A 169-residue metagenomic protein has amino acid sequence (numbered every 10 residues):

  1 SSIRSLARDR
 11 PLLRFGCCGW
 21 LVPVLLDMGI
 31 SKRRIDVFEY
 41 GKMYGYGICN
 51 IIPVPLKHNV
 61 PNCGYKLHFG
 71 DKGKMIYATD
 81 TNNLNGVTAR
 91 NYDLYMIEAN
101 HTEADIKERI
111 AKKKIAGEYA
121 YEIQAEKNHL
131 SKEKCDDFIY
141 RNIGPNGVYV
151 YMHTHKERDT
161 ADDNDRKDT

Functional and structural regions predicted by a protein language model:
S1, W20, K42, L56 (+3 more regions): Active-site metal-binding loops of divalent metal-dependent hydrolases
S1-K42: Active-site HxH/HxHxD metal-binding segment of metal-dependent hydrolases
S2-R8, G86-R90, N164: A short acidic, amphipathic alpha-helical/loop segment
R14, R34, K74, D93 (+1 more regions): Residues at the starts of beta-strands that form the adenosine-phosphate
F15-C17, Y77, Y151: Structural beta-sheet core signal
I30-E39, N50-I51, D93-I97, K167-T169: Active-site regions of enzymes building and remodeling cell-envelope glycoconjugates
E39-L94, A104: Core dinuclear metal-dependent hydrolase active-site scaffold
R90-T169: Cap/insert and terminal regions of metallo-dependent hydrolase folds
